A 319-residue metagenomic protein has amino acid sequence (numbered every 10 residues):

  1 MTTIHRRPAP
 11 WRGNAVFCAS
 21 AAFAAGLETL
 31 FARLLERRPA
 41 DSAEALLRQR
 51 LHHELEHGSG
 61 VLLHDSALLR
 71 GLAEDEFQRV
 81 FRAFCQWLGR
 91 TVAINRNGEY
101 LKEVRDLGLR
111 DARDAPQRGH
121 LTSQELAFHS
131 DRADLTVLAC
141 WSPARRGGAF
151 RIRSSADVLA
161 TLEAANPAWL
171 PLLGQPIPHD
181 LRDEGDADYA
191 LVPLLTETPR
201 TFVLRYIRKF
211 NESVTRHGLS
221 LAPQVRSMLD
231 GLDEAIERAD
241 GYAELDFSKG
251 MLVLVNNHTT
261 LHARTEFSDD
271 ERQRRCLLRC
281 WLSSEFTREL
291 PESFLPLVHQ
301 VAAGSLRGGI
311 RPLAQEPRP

Functional and structural regions predicted by a protein language model:
M1-A45, Q49, H57-L62, R70-G71 (+3 more regions): Active-site environment of non-heme Fe oxygenases that use a 2-His-1-carboxylate facial triad
S66: Short glycine-centered, acidic/aromatic-flanked micro-motifs in structured strand/loop junctions that mark active-site
D75-R82, I152-S154: "Short basic amphipathic alpha-helical interaction patches in structured regions
F81-T91: A short alpha->loop->secondary-structure connector
A93-R96: Internal, non-catalytic "lid/hinge" segments that mediate substrate recognition, gating, inter-domain movement
